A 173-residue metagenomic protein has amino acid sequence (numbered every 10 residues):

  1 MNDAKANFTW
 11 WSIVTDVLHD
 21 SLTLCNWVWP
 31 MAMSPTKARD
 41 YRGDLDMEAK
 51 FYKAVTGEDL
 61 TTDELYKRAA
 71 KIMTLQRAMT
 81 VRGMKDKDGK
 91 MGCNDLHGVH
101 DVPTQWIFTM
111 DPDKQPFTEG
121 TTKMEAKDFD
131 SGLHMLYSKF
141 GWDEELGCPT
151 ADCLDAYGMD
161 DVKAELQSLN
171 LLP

Functional and structural regions predicted by a protein language model:
M1-P173: Extended C-terminal regions of large enzymes
